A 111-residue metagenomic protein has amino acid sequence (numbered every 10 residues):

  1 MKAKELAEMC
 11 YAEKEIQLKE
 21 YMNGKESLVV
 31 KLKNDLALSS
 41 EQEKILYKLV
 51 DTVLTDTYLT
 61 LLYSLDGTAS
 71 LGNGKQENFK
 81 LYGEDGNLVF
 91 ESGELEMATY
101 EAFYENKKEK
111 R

Functional and structural regions predicted by a protein language model:
M1-K33: Short terminal alpha-helical segments
K2, S27, L88-T99: Secondary-structure junction/capping motif
E8, F90, Y100-R111: Short acidic DE-rich linear segments
K19, V29, D66, K108-R111: Amphipathic alpha-helical interaction segments
E41-L95: Amphipathic protein-protein interaction modules
